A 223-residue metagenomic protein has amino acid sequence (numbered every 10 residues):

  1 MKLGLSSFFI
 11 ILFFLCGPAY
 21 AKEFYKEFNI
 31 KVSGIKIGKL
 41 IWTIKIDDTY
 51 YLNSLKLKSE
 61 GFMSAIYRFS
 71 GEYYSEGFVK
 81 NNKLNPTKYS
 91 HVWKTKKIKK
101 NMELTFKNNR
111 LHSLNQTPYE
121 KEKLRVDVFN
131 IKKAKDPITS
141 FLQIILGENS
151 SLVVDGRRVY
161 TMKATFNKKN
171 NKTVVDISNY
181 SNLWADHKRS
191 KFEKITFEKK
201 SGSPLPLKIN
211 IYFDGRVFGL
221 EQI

Functional and structural regions predicted by a protein language model:
M1-S7: Positively charged n-region of N-terminal signal peptides that target proteins for export
S7-L15: Bacterial N-terminal signal peptides
F8-F9, N115, L142: Serine/proline-rich low-complexity intrinsically disordered segments, especially terminal tails, linkers
G17-A21: Sec/Tat signal peptide C-region and signal peptidase I cleavage site
K22-F106, Q143-I223: Acidic, serine/threonine-rich low-complexity disordered tracts
K96-D136: Hydrophobic, well-structured mid-protein blocks that either form specific transmembrane helices
I131-N149: A contiguous pocket-lining binding segment that forms or flanks enzyme active sites
